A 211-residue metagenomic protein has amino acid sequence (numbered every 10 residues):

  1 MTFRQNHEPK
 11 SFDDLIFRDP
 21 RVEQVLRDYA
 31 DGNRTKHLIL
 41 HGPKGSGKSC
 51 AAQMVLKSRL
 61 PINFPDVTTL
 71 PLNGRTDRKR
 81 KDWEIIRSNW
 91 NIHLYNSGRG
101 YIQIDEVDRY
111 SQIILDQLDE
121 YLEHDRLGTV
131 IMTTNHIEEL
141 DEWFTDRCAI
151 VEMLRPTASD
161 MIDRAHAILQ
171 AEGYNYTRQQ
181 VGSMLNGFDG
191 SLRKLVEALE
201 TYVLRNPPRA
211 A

Functional and structural regions predicted by a protein language model:
T2-P43, S88-Y95: Pre-Walker A (pre-P-loop) alpha-helix and adjacent loop at the N terminus of AAA/AAA+ ATPase modules, a conserved
P20-E23, V67-G100: Short glycine-rich substrate-engagement loop in P-loop NTPases that contacts/grips substrate
A30-P71: Walker A/P-loop
T35-K36, N63-T69, R99, D125-G128 (+2 more regions): Short glycine-/polar-rich loops that comprise or flank the Walker A/P-loop and associated switch/sensor motifs
G74-R75, A149-I162: Conserved AAA+ ATPase "SRH/arginine-finger" region at the nucleotide-binding site
N91-I92, Q103-D146: Conserved catalytic/switch belt of AAA+ P-loop NTPases
A158-G182: Helix-loop-helix "sensor" segment of P-loop NTPases
G182-G187, R193-P207: C-terminal helical "lid" of AAA+/P-loop NTPase domains
